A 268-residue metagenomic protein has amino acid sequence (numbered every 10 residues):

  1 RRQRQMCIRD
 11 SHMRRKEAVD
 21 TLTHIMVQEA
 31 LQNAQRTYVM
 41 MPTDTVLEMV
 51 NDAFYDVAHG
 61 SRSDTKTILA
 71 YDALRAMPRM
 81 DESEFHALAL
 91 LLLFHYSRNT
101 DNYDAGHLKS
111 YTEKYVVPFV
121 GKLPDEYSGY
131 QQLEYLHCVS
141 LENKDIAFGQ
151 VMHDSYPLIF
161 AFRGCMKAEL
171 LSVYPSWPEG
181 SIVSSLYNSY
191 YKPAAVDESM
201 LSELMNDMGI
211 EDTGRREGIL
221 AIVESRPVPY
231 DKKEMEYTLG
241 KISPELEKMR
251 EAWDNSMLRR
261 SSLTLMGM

Functional and structural regions predicted by a protein language model:
Q3-I8: Short, small-residue-biased leader/transition segments that mark boundaries at the very start of proteins
D10-E29, Y38: A composition-biased, non-transmembrane "mature-region" signal
I25-P78: Long, low-complexity, charged/polar intrinsically disordered regions in eukaryotic proteins
L47-Y55, Y130-Q131, Y135, S140-M268: Accessory beta->alpha helical hairpin/"wing" motif in late/C-terminal subdomains of nucleic-acid enzymes
T65-G106: Winged-helix-like regulatory helical subdomains adjacent to P-loop NTPase cores
Y71-M77, V116-F119, S128: Short secondary-structure capping micro-motifs at structural edges
R98-K109, L141-V151: Short acidic alpha-helical/loop segments enriched in Asp/Glu that coordinate divalent cations
H107-P124: Short helix-coil junctions and helix-kink-helix linkers
